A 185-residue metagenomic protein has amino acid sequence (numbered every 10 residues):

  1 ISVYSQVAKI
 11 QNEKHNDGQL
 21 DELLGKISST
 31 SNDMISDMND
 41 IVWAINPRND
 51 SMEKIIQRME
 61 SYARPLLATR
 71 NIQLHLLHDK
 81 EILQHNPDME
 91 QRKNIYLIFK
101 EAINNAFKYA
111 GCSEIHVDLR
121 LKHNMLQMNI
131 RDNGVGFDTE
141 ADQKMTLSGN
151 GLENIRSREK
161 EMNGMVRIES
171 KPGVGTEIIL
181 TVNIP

Functional and structural regions predicted by a protein language model:
I1-L20, N104-L121: Short alpha-helical "switch" segments that flank and position catalytic residues in signal-transduction proteins
Q19, K26, L76-K100: Conserved short strand/loop->alpha-helix "switch" segment adjacent to the catalytic nucleotide/phosphoryl-transfer site
G25-S28, N49-I72: Short beta-to-alpha transition helix within the HATPase_c
L66, I72-Q84, V166-E169: Conserved transmitter core of two-component histidine kinases
R120, E169-G175, N183: A short beta-strand-to-loop micro-motif at the C-terminal edge of the catalytic HATPase_c
M125, G136, P172-I179: Glycine-rich nucleotide-binding loop
D132: Acidic ATP/Mg2+-coordinating residue in the GHKL
D142-V174: ATP phosphate-binding glycine-rich loop and adjacent ATP-lid/helix-beta elements within ATP-binding kinase/ATPase
